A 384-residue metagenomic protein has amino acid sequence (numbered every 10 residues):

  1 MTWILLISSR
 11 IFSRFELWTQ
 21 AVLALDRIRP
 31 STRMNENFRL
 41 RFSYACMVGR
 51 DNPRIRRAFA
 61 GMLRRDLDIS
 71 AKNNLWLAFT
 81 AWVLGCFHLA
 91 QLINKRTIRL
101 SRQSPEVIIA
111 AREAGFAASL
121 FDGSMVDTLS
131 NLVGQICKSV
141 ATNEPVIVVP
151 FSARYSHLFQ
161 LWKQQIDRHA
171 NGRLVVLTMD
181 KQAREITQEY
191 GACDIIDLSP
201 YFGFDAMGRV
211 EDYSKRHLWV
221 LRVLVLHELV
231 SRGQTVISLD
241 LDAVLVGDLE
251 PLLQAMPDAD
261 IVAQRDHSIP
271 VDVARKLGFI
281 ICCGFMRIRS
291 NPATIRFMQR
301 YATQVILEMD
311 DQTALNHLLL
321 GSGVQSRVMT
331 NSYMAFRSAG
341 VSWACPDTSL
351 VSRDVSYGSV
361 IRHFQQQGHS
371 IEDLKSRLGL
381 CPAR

Functional and structural regions predicted by a protein language model:
Q20-I28, P53-D66, L89-T97: Alpha-helical repeat scaffolds
L25, T32, D66, L100-R102 (+1 more regions): Alpha-helical junction/boundary sensor with strong preference for TPR arrays
Q165-G172: Short, acidic, metal-binding catalytic loop of nucleotide-sugar glycosyltransferases
A183-V230: Active-site-proximal specificity loops/subdomain of glycosyltransferases
I195, L218-V271, R275-I280, F285-P292: GT-A fold catalytic core of metal-dependent nucleotide-sugar glycosyltransferases, centered on the diacidic
I288-L380: Catalytic core and acceptor-binding pocket of nucleotide-sugar-dependent glycosyltransferases
